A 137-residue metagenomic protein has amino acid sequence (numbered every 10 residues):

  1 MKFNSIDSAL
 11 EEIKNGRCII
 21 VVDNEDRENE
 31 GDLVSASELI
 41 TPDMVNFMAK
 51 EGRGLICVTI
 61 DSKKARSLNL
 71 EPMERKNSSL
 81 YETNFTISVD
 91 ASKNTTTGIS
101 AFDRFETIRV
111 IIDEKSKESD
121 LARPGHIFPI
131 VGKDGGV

Functional and structural regions predicted by a protein language model:
M1-V137: Catalytic domains of riboflavin
